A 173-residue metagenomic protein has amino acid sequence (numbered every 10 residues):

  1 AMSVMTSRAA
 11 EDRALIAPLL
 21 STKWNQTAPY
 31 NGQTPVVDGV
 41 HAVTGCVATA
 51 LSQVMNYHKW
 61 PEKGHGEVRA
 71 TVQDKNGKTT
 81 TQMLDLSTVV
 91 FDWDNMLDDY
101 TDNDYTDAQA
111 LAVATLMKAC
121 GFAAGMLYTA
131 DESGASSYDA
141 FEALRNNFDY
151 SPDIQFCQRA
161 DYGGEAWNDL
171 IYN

Functional and structural regions predicted by a protein language model:
A1-S151, D169, N173: Active-site-adjacent structural elements in enzyme catalytic domains
S151-N168: Catalytic cysteine-centered active-site loop
